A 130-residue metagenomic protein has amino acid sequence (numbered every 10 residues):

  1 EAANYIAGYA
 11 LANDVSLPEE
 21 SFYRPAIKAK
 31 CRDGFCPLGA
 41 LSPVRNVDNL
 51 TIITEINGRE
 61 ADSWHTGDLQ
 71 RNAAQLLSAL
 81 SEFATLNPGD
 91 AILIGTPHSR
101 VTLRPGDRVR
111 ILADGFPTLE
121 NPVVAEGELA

Functional and structural regions predicted by a protein language model:
E1-I6: N-terminal accessory regions of nucleic-acid-interacting proteins
N13: Active-site beta-loop-alpha substructure in enzyme catalytic cores, prototypically the cysteine-centered nucleophile
S16-A130: Catalytic-pocket segment enriched in acidic/His residues
